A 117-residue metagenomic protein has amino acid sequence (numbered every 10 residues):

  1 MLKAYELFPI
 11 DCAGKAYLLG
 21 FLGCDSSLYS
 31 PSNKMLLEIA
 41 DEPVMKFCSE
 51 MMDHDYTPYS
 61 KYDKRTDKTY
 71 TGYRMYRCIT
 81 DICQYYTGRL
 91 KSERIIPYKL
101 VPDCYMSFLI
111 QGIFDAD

Functional and structural regions predicted by a protein language model:
M1-D117: Internal intein/HINT superfamily modules and their associated LAGLIDADG
